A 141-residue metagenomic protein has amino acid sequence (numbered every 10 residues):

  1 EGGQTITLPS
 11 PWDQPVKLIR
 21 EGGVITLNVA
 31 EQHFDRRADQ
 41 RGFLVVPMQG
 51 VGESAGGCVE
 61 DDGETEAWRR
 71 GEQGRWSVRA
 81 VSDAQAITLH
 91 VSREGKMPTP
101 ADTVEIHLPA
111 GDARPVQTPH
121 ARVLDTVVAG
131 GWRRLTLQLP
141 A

Functional and structural regions predicted by a protein language model:
E1-P98, E105-P109: Catalytic core of carbohydrate-active enzymes
G2, T118-A129: Solvent-exposed serine/threonine-rich low-complexity stretches and specific carbohydrate-binding patches
E105-R122: Solvent-exposed beta-hairpin/edge-strand motifs
G131-T136: Aromatic sugar-binding surface patches on proteins that engage polysaccharides or sugar-phosphate polymers
P140-A141: Surface-exposed interaction regions enriched in Ser/Thr/Asp/Glu that occur as long low-complexity tracts or repetitive
